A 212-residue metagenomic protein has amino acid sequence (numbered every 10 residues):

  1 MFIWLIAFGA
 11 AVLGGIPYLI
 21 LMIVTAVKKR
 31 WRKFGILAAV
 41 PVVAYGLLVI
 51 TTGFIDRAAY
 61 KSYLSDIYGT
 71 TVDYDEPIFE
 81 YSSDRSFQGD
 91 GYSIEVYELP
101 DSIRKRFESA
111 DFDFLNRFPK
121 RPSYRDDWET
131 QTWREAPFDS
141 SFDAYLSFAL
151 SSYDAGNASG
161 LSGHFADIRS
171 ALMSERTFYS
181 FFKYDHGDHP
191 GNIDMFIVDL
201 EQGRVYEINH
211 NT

Functional and structural regions predicted by a protein language model:
M1-I23: Membrane-embedded alpha-helical segments of integral membrane proteins
A10-Y18, I36-V49: Canonical hydrophobic alpha-helical transmembrane segment
I20-I23, D75-P77, D194-V198, G203: Short low-polarity hydrophobic stretches
V24-I36: Membrane-interface helix-boundary motifs at transmembrane edges
P41-D127: N-terminal export/targeting and maturation segments
S83-G91, G187-H189, H210-T212: His-enriched metal-coordination microenvironments in redox/metal-binding proteins
L99-D101, N209-T212: Secondary-structure transition/turn motif
L115-V205, N209-N211: Functional cores of ribonucleases/endoribonucleases
